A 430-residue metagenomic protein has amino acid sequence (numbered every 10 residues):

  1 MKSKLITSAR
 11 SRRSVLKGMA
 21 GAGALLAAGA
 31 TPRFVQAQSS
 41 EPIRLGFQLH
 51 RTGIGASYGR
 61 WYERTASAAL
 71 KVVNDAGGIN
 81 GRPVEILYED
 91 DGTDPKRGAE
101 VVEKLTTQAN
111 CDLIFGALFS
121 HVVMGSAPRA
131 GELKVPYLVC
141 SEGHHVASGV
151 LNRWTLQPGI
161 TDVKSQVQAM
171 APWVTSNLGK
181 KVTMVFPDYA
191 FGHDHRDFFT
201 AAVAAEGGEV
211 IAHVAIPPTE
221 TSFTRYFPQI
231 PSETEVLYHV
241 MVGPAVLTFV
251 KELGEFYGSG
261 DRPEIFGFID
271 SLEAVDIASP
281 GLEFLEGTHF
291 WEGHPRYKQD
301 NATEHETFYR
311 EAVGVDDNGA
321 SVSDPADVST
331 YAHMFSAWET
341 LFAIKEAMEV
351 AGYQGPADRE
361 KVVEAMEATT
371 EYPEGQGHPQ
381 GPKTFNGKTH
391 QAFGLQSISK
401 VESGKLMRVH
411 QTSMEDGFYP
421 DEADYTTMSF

Functional and structural regions predicted by a protein language model:
K2-L5, S11-M19, T31, A37-F430: Extracytosolic ligand-binding ectodomains
L25-A30: N-terminal secretory/membrane targeting signals
